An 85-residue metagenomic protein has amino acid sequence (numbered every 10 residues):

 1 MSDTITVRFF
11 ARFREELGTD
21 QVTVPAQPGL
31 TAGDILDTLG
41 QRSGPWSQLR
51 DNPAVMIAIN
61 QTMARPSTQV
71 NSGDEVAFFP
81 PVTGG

Functional and structural regions predicted by a protein language model:
M1-G84: Ubiquitin-like/PB1-type beta-grasp interaction modules and other compact soluble beta-rich domains
